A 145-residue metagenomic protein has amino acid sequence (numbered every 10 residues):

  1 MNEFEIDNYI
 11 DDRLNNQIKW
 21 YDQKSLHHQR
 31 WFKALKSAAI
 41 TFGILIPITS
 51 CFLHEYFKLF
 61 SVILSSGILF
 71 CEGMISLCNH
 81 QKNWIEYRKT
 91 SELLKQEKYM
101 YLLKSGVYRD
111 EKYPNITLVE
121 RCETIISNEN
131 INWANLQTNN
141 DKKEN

Functional and structural regions predicted by a protein language model:
M1-N145: Conserved non-transmembrane functional hotspots
